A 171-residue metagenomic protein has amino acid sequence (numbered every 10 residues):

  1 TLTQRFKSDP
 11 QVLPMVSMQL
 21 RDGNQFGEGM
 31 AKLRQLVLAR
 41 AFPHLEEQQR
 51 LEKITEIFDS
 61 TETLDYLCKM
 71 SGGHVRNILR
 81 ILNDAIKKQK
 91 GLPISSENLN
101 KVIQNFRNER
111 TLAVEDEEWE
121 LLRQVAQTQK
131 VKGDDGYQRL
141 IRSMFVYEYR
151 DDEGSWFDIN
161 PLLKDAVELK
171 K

Functional and structural regions predicted by a protein language model:
T1-S60: The catalytic "switch" region of P-loop NTPases
K7, Q19, K32, K53 (+7 more regions): Context-gated lysine
D9, D22, E56-D59, D65 (+6 more regions): Acidic-enriched, low-complexity/disordered segments with a strong bias for Aspartate over Glutamate
P14-S17, C68-I86, D116-Q124, D158-P161: Short, Lys/Arg-enriched charge-dense amphipathic segments
S17, G23, G27-G29, G72-G73 (+3 more regions): Residue-identity detector for glycine
F26-G29, L45, R50, I54-R110: Amphipathic alpha-helical "lid/sensor" segments that cap RecA-like P-loop NTPase cores
I94-K171: C-terminal leucine-rich, beta-strand-based interaction scaffolds used for sensing/assembly
